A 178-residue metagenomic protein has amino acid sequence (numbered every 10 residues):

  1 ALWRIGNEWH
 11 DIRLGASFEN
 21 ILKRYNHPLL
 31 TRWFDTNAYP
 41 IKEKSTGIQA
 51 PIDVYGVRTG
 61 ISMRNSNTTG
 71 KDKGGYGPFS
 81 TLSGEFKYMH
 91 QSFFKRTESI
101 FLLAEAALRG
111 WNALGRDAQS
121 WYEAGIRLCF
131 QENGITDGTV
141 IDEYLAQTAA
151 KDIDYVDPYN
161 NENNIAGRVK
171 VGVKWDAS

Functional and structural regions predicted by a protein language model:
A1-I100, A107-S178: Extended ligand-binding clefts on enzyme/binding-domain cores
